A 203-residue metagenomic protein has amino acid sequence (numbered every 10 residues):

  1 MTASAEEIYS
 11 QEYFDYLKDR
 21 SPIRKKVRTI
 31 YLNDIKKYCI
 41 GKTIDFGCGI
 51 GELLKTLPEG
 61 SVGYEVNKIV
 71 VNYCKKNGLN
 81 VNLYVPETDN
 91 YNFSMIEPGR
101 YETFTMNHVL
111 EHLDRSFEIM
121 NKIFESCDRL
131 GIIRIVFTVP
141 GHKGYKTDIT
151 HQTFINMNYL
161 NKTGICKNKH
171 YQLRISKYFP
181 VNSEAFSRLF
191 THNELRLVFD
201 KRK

Functional and structural regions predicted by a protein language model:
M1-G99, T103, N107, E118-M120 (+4 more regions): Conserved N-terminal segment of class I S-adenosyl-L-methionine
T88, M106, D114-K203: S-adenosyl-L-methionine-dependent methyltransferase catalytic module, highlighting the catalytic core
E111: Active-site beta-alpha loop architecture of Rossmann-like, nucleotide-cofactor-dependent enzymes
